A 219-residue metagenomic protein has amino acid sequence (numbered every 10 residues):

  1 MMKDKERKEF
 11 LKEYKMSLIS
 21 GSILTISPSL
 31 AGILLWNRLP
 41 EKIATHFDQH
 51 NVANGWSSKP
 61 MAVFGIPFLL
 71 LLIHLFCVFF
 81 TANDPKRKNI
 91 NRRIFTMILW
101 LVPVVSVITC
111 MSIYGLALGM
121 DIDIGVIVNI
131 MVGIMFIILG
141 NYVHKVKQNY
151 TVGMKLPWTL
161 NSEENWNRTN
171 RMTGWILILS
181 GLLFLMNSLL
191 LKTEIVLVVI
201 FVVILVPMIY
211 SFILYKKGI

Functional and structural regions predicted by a protein language model:
M1-K12: Short, Lys/Arg-rich, polar N-terminal cytosolic tail immediately upstream of the first transmembrane signal-anchor
S17-S22, A62-L69, C77, F95-V104 (+1 more regions): Select subsegments of transmembrane alpha-helices in polytopic membrane proteins, especially boundary-proximal
G21, G55-L70, I122-L139: Alpha-helical transmembrane segments
T25, Q148-I219: Terminal transmembrane helical module of multi-pass membrane proteins
S29-I33, L75, C110-Y114, L182-L189 (+1 more regions): Alpha-helical transmembrane segments of multipass membrane proteins
I33-F64, V152-N161: Active-site and channel-lining beta-strand-loop segments that bind or position nucleotide-derived/phosphorylated
L34-L39, L71-N83, I138-G153, I213-Y215: Membrane-water interface of transmembrane alpha-helices
V78-V126: Ordered, amphipathic secondary-structure segments that act as subunit-interaction surfaces in large macromolecular
